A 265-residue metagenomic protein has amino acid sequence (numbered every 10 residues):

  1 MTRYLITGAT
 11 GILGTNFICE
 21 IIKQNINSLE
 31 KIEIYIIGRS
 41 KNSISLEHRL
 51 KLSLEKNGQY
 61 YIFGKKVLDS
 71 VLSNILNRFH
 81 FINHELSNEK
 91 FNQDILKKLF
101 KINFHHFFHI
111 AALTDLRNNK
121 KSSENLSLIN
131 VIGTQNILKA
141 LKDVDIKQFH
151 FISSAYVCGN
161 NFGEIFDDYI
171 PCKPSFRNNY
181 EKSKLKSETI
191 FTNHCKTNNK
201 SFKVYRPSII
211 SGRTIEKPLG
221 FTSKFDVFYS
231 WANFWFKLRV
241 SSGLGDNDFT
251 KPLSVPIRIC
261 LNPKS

Functional and structural regions predicted by a protein language model:
T2-N27: N-terminal Rossmann NAD(P)H-binding glycine-rich loop of SDR-like oxidoreductase domains
R3, E33, H105-H106, Q148: Structural motif
I32-R78: Glycine-rich phosphate-binding loop and adjoining beta1-alpha1-beta2 segment of Rossmann-like nucleotide-binding folds
L72-I132, L141-V144: NAD(P)H-binding glycine-rich loop region in Rossmannoid oxidoreductase-like domains and their noncatalytic homologs
H109, N118-E124, L128, I132-N179 (+2 more regions): Conserved Rossmann-fold NAD(P)-dependent oxidoreductase catalytic core, especially the SDR/UDP-sugar
N118-N119, E216-K217, F225-S265: A conserved pocket-lining segment of Rossmann-fold NAD(P)-dependent short-chain dehydrogenase/reductase
V131-I137, S183-F191, W231: Conserved catalytic Lys-bearing alpha helix of Rossmann-like short-chain dehydrogenase/reductases
S175-S208, V227: Active-site Tyr-X1-5-Lys
